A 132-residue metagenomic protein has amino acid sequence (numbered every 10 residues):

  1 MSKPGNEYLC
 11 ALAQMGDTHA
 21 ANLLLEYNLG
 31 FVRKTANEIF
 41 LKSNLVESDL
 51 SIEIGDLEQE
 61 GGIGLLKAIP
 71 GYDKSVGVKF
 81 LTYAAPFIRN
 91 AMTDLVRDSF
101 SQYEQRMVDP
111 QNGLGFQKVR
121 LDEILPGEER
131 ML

Functional and structural regions predicted by a protein language model:
M1-Q102: Alpha-helical promoter-recognition and RNA polymerase-docking modules of transcription initiation factors, dominated by
V96-L132: Charged, low-cysteine interdomain linkers and short loop/connector segments that bridge structured helical modules
